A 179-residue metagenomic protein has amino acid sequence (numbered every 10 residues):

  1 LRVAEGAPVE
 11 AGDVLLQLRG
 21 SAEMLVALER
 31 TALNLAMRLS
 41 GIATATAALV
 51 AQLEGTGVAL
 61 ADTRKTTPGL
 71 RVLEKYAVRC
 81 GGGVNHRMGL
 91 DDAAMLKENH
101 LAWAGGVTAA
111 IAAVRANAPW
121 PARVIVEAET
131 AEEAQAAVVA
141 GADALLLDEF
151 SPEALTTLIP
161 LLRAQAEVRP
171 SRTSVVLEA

Functional and structural regions predicted by a protein language model:
L1-A140, A144, E153-L161, S171 (+1 more regions): Acidic/glycine-rich phosphate/pyrophosphate-binding loops and surrounding catalytic core that coordinate Mg2+
L147, E167-R169: Compositionally biased non-globular segments, especially hydrophobic aliphatic-rich helices of signal peptides
L147-D148, L177-A179: Glycine-rich beta-strand-to-loop/alpha-helix junction loops that act as flexible
L162-A166: Conserved hydrophobic residues forming the short capping helix/wall of the S-adenosyl-L-methionine
